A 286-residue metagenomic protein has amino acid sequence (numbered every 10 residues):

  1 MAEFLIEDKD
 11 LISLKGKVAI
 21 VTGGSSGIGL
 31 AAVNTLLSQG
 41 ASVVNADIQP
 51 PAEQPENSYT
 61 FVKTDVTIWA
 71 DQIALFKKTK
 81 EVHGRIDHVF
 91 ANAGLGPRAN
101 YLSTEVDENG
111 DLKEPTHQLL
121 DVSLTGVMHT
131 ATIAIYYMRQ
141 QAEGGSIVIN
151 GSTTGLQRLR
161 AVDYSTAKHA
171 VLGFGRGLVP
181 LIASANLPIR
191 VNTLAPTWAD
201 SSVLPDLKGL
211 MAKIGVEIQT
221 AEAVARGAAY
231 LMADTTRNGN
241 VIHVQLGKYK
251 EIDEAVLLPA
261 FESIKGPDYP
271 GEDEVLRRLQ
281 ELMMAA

Functional and structural regions predicted by a protein language model:
S25-S26: Conserved glycine-rich cofactor-binding loop
L37-Q54: Conserved glycine-rich Rossmann-like NAD(P)H-binding loop of the short-chain dehydrogenase/reductase
T64-A74: The beta1-alpha1 cofactor-binding region of Rossmann-like NAD(H)/NADP(H)-dependent oxidoreductases
A74-E81, N100, T104-D121: Active-site Tyr-X3-Lys motif and surrounding loop/helix of classical short-chain dehydrogenase/reductase
N92-N100: Conserved NAD(P)H cofactor-binding loop of Rossmann-fold oxidoreductase domains
E108-T116, V148-A185, T197-A199, L204-K208: Catalytic loop of short-chain dehydrogenase/reductase
T193, M211-A286: C-terminal helical subdomain
